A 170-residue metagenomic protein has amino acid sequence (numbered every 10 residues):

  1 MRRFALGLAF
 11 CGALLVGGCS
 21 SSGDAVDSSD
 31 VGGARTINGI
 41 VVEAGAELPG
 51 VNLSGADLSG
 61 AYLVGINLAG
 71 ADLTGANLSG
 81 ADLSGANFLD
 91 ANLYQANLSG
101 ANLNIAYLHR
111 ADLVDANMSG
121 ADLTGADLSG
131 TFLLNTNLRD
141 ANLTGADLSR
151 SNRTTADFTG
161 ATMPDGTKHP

Functional and structural regions predicted by a protein language model:
M1-L8: Bacterial N-terminal signal peptides that target proteins for export
L15-G18: C-terminal motif of bacterial Sec signal peptides marking the signal peptidase cleavage site
S21-P170: Tandem repeat scaffolds
